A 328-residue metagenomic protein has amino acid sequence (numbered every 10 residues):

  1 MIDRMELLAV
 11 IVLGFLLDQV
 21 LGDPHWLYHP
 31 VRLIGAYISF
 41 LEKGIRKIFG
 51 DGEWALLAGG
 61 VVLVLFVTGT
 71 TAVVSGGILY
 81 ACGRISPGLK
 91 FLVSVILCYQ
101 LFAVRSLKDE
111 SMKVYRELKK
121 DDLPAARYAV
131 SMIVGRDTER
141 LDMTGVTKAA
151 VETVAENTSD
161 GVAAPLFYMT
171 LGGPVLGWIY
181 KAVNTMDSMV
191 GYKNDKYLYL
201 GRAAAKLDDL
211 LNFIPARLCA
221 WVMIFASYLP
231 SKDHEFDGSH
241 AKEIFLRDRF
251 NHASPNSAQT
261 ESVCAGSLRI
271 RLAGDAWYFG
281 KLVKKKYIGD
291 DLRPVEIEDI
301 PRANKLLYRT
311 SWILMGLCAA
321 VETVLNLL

Functional and structural regions predicted by a protein language model:
M1-I179, V183, G191-L328: Hydrophobic alpha-helical transmembrane segments
S188: Glycine-rich phosphate/dinucleotide-binding loop and adjoining beta-alpha-beta core of small-molecule
